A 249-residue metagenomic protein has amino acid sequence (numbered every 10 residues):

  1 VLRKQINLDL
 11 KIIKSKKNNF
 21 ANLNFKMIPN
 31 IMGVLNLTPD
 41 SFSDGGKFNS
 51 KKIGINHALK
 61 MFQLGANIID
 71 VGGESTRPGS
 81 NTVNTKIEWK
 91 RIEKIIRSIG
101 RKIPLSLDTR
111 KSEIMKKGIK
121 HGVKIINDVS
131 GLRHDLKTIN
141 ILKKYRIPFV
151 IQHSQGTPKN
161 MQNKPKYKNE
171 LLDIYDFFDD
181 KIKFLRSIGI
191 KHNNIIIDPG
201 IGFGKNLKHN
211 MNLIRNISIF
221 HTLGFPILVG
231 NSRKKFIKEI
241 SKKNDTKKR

Functional and structural regions predicted by a protein language model:
V1-P39, K183, I188-I190, N244: N-terminal amphipathic alpha-helix/helix-capping segment at the start of soluble metabolic enzymes
I12, S43-K52, H57, T76-S98 (+5 more regions): Active-site-adjacent loop and "lid" segments of alpha/beta metabolic enzymes
L35, M61, G65, D108 (+3 more regions): Conserved, mostly hydrophobic/aromatic
N56-G72: Catalytic domains of carbohydrate-active enzymes, especially glycoside hydrolases
G72-T76, I196: Short, basic/glycine-rich phosphate-binding loops at helix/coil junctions that contact nucleotide phosphates
S112-K120, I126, I197: Catalytic cores of alpha/beta
P199-F203: Glycine-rich phosphate/diphosphate-binding loops and the adjacent beta-loop-alpha structural elements that coordinate
